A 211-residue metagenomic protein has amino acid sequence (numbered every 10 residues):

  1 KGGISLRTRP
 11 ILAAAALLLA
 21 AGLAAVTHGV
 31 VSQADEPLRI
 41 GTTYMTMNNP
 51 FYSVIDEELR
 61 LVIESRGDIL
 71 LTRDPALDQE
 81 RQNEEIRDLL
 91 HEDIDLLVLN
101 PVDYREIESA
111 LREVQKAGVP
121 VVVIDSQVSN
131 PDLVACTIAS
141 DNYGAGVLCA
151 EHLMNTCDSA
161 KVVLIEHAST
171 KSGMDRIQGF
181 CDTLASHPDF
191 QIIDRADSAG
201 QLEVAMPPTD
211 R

Functional and structural regions predicted by a protein language model:
K1-S5: Short, Lys/Arg-enriched N-terminal segments with co-localized hydrophobic residues within the first ~10-30 amino acids
R7-R211: A residue-level marker of the well-folded mature domains of exported/periplasmic proteins
